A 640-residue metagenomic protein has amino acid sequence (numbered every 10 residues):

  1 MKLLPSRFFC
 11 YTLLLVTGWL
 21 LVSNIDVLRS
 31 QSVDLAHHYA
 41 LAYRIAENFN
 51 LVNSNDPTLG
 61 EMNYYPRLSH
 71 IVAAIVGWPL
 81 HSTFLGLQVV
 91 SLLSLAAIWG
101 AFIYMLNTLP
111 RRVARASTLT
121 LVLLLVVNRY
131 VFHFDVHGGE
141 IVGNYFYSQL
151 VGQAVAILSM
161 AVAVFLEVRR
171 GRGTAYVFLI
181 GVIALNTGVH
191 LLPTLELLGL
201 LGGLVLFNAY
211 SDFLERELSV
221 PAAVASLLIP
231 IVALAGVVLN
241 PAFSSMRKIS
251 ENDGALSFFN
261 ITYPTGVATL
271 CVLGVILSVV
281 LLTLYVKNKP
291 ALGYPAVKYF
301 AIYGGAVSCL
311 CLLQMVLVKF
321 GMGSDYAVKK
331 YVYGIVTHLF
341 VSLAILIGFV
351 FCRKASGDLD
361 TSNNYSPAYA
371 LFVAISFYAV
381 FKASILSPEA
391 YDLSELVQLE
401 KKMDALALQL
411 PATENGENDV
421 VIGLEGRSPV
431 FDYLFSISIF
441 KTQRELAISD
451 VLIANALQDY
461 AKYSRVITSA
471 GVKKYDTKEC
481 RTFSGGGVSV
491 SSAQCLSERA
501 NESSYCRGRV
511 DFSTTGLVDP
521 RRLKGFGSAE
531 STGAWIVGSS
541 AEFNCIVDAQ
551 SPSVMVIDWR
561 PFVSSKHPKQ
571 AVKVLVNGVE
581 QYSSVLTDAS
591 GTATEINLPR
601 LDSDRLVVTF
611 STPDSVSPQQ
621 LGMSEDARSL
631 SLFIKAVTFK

Functional and structural regions predicted by a protein language model:
F9, V16-A154, K329: Active-site lumenal/periplasmic loops and adjacent helix-entry segments of GT-C-fold, multi-pass membrane
L21, V126-H133, V189-P193, V238-L239 (+3 more regions): Transmembrane alpha-helical segments
V22-I25, S30-H37, R44, N48 (+10 more regions): Transmembrane catalytic cores of multi-pass membrane glycosyltransferases and polysaccharide-assembly enzymes
L59, A374-K401, A405-Y475, F562: Short periplasmic/luminal acceptor-recognition loop of GT-C membrane glycosyltransferases, typified by
T118, V177, A222-V232, L292-S308 (+1 more regions): Signature aromatic-anchored transmembrane alpha helix within multi-pass, membrane-resident enzymes that catalyze glycan
S148-V155, L195-E196, M322-C352: Hydrophobic/aromatic-rich transmembrane helices and adjacent perimembrane loops
A156-A175: Membrane-interface transmembrane helices that cradle and orient dolichyl/undecaprenyl
E414, R444-K640: C-terminal luminal/periplasmic domains and tails of membrane-associated envelope-modifying transferases
